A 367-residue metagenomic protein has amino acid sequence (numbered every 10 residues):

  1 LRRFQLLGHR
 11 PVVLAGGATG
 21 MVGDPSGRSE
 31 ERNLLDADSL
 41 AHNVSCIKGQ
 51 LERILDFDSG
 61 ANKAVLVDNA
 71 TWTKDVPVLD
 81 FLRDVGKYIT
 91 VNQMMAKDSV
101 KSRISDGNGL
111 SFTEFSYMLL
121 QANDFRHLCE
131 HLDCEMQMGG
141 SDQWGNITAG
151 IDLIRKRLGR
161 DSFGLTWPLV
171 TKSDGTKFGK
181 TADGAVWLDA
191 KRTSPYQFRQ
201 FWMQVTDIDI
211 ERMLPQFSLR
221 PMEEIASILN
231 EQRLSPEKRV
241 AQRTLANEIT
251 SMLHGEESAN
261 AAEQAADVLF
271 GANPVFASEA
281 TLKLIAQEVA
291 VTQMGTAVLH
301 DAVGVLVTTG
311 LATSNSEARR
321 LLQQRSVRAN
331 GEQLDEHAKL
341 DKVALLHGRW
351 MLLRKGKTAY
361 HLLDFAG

Functional and structural regions predicted by a protein language model:
L1-Q143, T148-I151, L158-F163, T176: NTP-dependent nucleotidyl-transfer catalytic core
K156-G367: Conserved nucleotide- and phosphate/pyrophosphate-binding catalytic cores in adenylate/nucleotidyl-handling enzymes
